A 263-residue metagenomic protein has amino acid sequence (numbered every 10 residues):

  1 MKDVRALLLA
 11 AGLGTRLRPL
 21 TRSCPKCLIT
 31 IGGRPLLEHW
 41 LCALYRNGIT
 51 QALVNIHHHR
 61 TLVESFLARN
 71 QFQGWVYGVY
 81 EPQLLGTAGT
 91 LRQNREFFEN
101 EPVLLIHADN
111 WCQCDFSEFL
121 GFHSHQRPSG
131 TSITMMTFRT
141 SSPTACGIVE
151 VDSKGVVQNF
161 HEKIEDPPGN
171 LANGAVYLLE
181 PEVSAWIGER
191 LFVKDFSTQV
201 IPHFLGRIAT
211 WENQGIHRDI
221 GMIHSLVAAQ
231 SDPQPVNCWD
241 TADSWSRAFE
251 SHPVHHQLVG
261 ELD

Functional and structural regions predicted by a protein language model:
M1-L8, R16, T30, R34-E118 (+3 more regions): Conserved N-terminal catalytic core of the sugar/cofactor nucleotidyltransferase
P19-R22: Conserved catalytic-core motifs of eukaryotic protein kinase domains, centered on the activation segment
L28, V149-V151, I201, T210: A structural signal for short hydrophobic beta-strand segments in well-ordered beta-sheet cores
T30, T137, E150, L178-E180 (+1 more regions): Short, well-ordered beta-strand micro-motif
I56, Y80, H107, M135-T137 (+2 more regions): Short loop/edge segments at beta-strand edges and connector loops that shape dinucleotide/nucleotide cofactor-binding
P102-L104, W111, S117-H125, S141 (+1 more regions): Catalytic-core segments of class I nucleotidyltransferases/pyrophosphorylases that form NMP-activated intermediates
H123-I133: Conserved donor NDP-sugar-binding/catalytic core segment of glycosyltransferases
T134-I148: Short beta-strand-to-loop element that shapes/binds the nucleotide-sugar donor at the catalytic cleft/hinge
